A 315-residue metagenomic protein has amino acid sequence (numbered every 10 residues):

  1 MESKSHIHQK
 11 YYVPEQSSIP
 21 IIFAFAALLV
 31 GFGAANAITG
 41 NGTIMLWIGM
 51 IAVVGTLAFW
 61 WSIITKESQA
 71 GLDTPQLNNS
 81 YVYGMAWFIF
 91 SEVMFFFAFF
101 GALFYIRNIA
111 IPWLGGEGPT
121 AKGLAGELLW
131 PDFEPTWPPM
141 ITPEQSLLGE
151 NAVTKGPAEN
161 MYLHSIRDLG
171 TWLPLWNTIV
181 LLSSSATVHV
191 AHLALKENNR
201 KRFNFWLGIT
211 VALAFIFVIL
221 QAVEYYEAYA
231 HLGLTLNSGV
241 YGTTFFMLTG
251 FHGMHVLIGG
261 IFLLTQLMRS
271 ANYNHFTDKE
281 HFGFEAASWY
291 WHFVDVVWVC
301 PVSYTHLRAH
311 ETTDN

Functional and structural regions predicted by a protein language model:
M1-A86, F90-V93, F97-T171, L175 (+4 more regions): Membrane-interfacial helix termini and the short, flexible loops that connect transmembrane helices in multi-pass
M45-V53, L248-L257: Alpha-helical transmembrane segments
M94, I179, V223, M254-L257 (+1 more regions): Active-site His/Glu-centered metal-binding helix of metallohydrolases
F95, L213-F217: Alpha-helical transmembrane segments of multipass membrane proteins
G208, A212, G250, Y290-F293: Hydrophobic residues within alpha-helical transmembrane segments of multi-pass solute transporters/permease subunits
L248, G260, H281, C300-V302: Functionally important transmembrane alpha-helices
S288-Y304: Final/C-terminal transmembrane alpha-helix of multipass membrane proteins
T305-D314: Conserved small/polar residues in nucleotide/adenosyl-binding loops
